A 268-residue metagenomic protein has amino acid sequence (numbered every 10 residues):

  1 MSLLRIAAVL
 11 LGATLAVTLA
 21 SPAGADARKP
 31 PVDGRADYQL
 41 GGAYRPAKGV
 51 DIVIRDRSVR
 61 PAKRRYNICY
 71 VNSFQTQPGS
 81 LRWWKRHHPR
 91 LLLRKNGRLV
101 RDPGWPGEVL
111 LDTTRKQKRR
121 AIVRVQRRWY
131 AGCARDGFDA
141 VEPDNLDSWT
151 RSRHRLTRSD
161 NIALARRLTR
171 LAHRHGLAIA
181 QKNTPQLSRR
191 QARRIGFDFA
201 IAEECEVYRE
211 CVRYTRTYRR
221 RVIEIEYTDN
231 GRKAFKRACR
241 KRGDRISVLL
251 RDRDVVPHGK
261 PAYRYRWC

Functional and structural regions predicted by a protein language model:
M1-D26: Secretory targeting and sorting signals
A25-C268: Glycan-processing catalytic domains of CAZymes
